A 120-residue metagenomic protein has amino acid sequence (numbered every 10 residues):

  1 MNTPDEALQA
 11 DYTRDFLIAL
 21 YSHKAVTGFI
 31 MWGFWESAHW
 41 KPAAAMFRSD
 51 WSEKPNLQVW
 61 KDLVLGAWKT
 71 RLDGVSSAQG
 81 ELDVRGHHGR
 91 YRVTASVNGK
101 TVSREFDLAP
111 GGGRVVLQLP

Functional and structural regions predicted by a protein language model:
M1-P120: Aromatic-rich peripheral "rim/lid" segments of glycoside hydrolase catalytic domains that contact and position glycan
